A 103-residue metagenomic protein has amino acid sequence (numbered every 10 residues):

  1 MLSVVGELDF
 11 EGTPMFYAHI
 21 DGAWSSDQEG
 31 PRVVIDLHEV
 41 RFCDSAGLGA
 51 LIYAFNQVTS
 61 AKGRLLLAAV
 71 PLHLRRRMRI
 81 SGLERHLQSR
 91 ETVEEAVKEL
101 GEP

Functional and structural regions predicted by a protein language model:
M1-S3: Short beta-strand/loop segment at the start of cytosolic alpha/beta domains
E7-L87: Amphipathic alpha-helical interaction surfaces in cytosolic regulatory modules
Q88-P103: A charged, well-structured terminal subsegment
